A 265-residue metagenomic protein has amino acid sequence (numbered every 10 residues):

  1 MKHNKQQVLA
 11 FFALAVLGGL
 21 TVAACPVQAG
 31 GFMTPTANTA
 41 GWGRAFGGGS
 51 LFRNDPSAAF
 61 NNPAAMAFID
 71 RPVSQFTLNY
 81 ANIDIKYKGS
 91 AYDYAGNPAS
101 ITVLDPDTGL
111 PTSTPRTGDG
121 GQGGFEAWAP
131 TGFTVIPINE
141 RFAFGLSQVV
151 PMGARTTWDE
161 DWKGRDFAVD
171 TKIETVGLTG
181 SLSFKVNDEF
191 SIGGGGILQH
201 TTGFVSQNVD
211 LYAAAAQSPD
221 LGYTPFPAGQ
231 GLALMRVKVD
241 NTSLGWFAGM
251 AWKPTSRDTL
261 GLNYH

Functional and structural regions predicted by a protein language model:
A24-F144, Q148-V149: N-terminal, post-signal peptide beta-strand-biased segments of exported outer-membrane/organellar beta-barrel and other
S57, F125-P130, E174-L178, T242-W246: Residues that define the transmembrane beta-barrel architecture of outer-membrane proteins
A67, I136-P137, F184-K185, A248 (+2 more regions): Residue-level signature of outer-membrane beta-barrel architecture
R71, N139-R141, N187-E189, T255-R257: Outer-membrane beta-barrel channels and translocator barrels
S74-L78, L146, L182, G194 (+2 more regions): Membrane-embedded beta-strand positions of outer-membrane beta-barrel proteins
A81-I85, V149-R155, Q199-G203, Y212 (+1 more regions): Structural signature of outer-membrane beta-barrel domains
Y92-R116, T201-K238: Solvent-exposed loop segments that connect transmembrane elements
G121-G124, A168-E174, R236-T242: Replace "Gram-negative outer membrane beta-barrel proteins" with "bacterial and organellar outer membrane beta-barrel
